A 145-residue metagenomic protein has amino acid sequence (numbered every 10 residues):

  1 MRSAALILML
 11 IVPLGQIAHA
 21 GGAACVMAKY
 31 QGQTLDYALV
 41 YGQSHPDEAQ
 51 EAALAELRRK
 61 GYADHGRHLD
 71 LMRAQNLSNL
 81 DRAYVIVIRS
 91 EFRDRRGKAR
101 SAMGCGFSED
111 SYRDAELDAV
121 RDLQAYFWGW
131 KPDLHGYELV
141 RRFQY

Functional and structural regions predicted by a protein language model:
A5-G15: Bacterial N-terminal signal peptides
H19-Y145: Secreted/extracellular ectodomain signature
